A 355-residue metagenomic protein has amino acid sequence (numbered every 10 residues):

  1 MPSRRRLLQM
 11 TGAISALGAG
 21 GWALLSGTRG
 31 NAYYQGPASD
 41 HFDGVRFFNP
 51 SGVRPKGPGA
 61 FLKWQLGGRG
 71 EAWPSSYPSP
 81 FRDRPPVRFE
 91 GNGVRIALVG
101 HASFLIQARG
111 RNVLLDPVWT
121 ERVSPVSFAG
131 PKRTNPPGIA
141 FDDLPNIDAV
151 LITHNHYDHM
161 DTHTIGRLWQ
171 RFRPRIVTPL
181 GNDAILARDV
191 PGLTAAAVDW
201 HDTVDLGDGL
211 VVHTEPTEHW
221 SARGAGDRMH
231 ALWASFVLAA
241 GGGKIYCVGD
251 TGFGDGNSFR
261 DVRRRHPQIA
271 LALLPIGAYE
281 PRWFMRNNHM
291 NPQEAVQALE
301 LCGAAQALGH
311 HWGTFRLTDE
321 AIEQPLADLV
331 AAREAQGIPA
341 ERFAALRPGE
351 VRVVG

Functional and structural regions predicted by a protein language model:
P2-D143, L238-G249, A270-L274: Metallo-beta-lactamase
R6-Q9, S26-G36, H41-F42, F48 (+5 more regions): Cap/insert and terminal regions of metallo-dependent hydrolase folds
E71-G91, P179-G243, D328-E350: Metallo-beta-lactamase
S103-R109, D205-I269, R286, M290-E294: Catalytic core of the metallo-beta-lactamase
I106, D116, H154, V212 (+4 more regions): Divalent metal-coordination and catalytic microenvironments
P117-W119, N155, T217-E218, G249-T251 (+2 more regions): Active-site metal-binding loops of divalent metal-dependent hydrolases
W119-P136, W220-D227, E280-H289: Acidic/histidine-rich helix-loop elements that form or flank divalent-metal/phosphate-binding sites at the catalytic
F128-V177, H266-L273: Active-site metal-binding motif and surrounding structural segment of the metallo-beta-lactamase
